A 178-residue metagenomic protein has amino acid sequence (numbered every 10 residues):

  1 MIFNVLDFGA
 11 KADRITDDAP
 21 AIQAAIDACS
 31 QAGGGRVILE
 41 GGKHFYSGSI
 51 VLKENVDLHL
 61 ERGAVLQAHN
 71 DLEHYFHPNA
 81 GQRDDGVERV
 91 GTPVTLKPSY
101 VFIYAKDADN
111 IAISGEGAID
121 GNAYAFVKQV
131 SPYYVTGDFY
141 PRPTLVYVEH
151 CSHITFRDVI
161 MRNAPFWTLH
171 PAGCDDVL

Functional and structural regions predicted by a protein language model:
M1-L178: Extracellular/periplasmic carbohydrate-active domains that bind, remodel, or depolymerize complex polysaccharides
